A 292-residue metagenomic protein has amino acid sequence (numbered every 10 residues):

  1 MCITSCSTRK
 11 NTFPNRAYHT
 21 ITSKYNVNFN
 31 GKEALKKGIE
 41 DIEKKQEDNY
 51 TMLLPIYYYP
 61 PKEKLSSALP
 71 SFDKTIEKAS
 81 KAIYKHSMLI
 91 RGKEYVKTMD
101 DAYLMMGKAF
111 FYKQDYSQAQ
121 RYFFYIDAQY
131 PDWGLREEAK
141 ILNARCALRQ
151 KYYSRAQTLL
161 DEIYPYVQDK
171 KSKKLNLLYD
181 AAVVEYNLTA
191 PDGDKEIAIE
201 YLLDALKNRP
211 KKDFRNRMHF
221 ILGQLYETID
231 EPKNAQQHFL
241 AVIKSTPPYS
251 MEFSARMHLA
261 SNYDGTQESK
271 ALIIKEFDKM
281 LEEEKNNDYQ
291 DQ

Functional and structural regions predicted by a protein language model:
M1-C2: Bacterial N-terminal signal peptides
S5-Q292: Acidic, polar-rich low-complexity tracts and alpha-helical solenoid repeat scaffolds
